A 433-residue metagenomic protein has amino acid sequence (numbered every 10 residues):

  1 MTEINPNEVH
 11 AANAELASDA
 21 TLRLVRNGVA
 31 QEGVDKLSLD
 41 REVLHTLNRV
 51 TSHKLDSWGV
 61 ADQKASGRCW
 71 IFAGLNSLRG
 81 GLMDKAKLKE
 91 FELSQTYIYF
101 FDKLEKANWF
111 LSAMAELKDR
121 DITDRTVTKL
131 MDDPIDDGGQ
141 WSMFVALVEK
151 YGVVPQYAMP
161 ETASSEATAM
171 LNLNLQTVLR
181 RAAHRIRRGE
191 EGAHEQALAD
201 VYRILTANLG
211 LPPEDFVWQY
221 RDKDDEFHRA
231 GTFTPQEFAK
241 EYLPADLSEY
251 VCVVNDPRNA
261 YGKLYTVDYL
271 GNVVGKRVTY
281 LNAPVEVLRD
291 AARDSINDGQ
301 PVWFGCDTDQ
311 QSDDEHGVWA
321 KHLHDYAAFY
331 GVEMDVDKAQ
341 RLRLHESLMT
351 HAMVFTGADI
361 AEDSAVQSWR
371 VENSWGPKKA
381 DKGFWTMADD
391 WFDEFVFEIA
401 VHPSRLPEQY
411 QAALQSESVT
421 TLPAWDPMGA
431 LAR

Functional and structural regions predicted by a protein language model:
T2-W58: N-terminal regions that are enriched for targeting/export leaders and immediately downstream pro/stem segments
L44-V302, K379-K382, F397: Active-site nucleophile-adjacent alpha helix/oxyanion-hole segment immediately C-terminal to the catalytic cysteine
C69, V148, R343, L348-G376: Catalytic nucleophile-His microenvironment captured as a short glycine-rich beta-strand/loop that brackets
F72, F304-D307, T356: Short His-Asn-centered micro-motif
T96, V302, M353, W369 (+1 more regions): A broad, low-specificity signal marking well-ordered, structured residues that form hydrophobic/aromatic
F100-D102, C306, N373, D389: Pocket-edge structural micro-motifs
G275-T350: Long, positively charged binding patches that form subdomain-scale interaction surfaces for polyanionic ligands
A361-R433: Conserved catalytic-core surface of thiol
